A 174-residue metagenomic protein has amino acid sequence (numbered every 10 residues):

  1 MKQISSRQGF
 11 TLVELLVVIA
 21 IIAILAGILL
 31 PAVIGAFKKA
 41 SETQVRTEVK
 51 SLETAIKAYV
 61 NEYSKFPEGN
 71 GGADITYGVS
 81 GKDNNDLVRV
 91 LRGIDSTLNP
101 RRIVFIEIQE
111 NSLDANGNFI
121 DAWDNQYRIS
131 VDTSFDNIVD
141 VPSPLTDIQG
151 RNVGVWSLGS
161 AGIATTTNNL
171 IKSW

Functional and structural regions predicted by a protein language model:
M1-F10: N-terminal leader/signal peptides at the extreme start of proteins
Q3, E14-I21, A58, N118: N-terminal hydrophobic or amphipathic segments with adjacent small-residue motifs that include Sec signal peptides
S6, L15, Q149: Exposed loop/turn and edge beta-strand positions of beta-sandwich/beta-sheet ligand-binding modules
R7, I21, L25, S157: Short glycine/serine/threonine-biased micro-segments
T11-L12, L25, D83, L87: Terminal low-complexity, poorly structured segments
V13-G35: Alpha-helical hydrophobic helix detector
A36-A40: Transmembrane signal-anchor/signal-peptide helices with a preference for the extracytoplasmic
E42, R46-W174: N-terminal pilin/flagellin-like segments and related low-complexity appendage regions
